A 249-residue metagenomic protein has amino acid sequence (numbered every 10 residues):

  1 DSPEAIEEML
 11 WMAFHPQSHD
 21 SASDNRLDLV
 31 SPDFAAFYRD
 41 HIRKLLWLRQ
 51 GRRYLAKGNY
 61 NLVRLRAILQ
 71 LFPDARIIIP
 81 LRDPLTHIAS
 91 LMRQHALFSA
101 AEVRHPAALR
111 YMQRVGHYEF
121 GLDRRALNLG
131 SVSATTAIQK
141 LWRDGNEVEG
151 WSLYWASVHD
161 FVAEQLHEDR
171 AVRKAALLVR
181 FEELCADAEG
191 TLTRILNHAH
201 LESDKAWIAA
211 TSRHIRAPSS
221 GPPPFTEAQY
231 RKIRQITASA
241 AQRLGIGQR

Functional and structural regions predicted by a protein language model:
D1-Y54: PAPS-dependent sulfation machinery
D28-A36, N59-L62, E149-S157: Conserved phosphate-coordination/catalytic loops
D33, F37-K44, A67, L71 (+3 more regions): Amphipathic alpha-helical segments that form well-ordered structural scaffolds and often line/cohere around active
I42-A75, I215-S219, I233-T237, R243-R249: Conserved, well-structured beta-alpha core segment at the onset of a catalytic domain
L55-K57, I79, L178-E182: Short beta-strand segments
K57-N59, I68-R93, I195: Conserved phosphate-donor/acceptor-positioning beta-strand/loop module used by diverse small-molecule
L62-V63, T86, A186: Short alpha-helical
M92, A96-R249: PAPS-dependent sulfotransferases, especially Golgi type II membrane carbohydrate sulfotransferases
